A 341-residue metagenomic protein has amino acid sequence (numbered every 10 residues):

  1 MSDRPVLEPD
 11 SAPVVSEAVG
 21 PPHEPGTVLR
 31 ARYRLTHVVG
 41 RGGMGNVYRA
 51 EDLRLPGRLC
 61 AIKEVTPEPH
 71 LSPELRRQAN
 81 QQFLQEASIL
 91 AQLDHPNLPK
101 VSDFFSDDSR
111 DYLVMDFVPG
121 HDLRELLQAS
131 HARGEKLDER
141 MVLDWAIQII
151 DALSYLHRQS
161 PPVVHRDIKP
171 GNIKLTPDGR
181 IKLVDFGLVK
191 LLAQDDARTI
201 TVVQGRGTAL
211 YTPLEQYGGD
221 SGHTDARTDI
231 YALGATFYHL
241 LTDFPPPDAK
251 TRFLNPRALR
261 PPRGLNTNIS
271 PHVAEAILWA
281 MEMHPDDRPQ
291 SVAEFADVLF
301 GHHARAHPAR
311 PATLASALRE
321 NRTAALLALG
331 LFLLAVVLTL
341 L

Functional and structural regions predicted by a protein language model:
N46: Conserved N-lobe ATP-binding subsite of Hanks-type protein kinase domains, especially the beta3 VAIK lysine
E51-C60: Conserved N-lobe loop of protein kinases adjacent to the ATP-binding glycine-rich P-loop
T66-Q92: AlphaC helix of the eukaryotic protein kinase fold
F104: Activation-segment/catalytic-loop signature of the eukaryotic protein kinase fold
D108-D122, L126: Conserved short submotifs of the Hanks-type protein kinase catalytic core that shape the nucleotide-binding pocket
W145-A146: Activation segment signature within eukaryotic-like protein kinase domains
I150-V163: Protein kinase catalytic-loop region centered on the HRD/HxD motif
L210-A306: C-terminal lobe helix-coil module of Hanks-type protein kinase domains
